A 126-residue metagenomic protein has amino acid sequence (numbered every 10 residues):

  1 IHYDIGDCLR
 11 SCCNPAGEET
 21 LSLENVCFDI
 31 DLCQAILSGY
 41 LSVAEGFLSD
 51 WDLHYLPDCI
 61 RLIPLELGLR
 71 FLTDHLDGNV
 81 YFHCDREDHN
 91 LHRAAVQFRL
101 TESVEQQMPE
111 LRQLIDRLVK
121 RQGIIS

Functional and structural regions predicted by a protein language model:
H2-G46, L62-Y81: Active-site activation/catalytic loop segments of kinase-like enzymes and analogous catalytic loops in related
L41, P57, R86-H89: Sparse, context-dependent recognition of short Cys/His-centered cofactor- or disulfide-binding micro-motifs
A44-W51, G123-S126: Intrinsically disordered, low-complexity coil segments
L48-I60: All-alpha amphipathic helical-bundle segments outside canonical DNA-binding/catalytic cores that form hydrophobic
E66-S126: ATP/Mg2+ or Mg2+-diphosphate-binding catalytic cores that bind nucleotide phosphates or diphosphates via glycine-rich
